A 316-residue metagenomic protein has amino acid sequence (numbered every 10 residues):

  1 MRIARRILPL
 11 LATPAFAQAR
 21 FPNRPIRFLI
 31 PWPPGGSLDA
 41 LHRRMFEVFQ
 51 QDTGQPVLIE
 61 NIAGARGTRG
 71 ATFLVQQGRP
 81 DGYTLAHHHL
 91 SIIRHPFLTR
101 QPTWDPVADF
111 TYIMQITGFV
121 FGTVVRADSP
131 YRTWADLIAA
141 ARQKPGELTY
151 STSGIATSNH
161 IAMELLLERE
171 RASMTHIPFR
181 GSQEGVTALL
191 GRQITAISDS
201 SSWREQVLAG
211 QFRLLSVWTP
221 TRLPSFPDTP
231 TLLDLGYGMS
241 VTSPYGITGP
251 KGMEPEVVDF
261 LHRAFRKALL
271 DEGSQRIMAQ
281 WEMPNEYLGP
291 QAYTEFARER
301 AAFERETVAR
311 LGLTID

Functional and structural regions predicted by a protein language model:
M1-L11: N-terminal secretory signal peptides and thylakoid transit peptides that target proteins across membranes
Q18-D109, E147, I155, R171-S201 (+3 more regions): N-terminal (or domain-start) structured segment
N23-P25, E168-A172, P255-D316: An extracytoplasmic/periplasmic, membrane-proximal ligand-sensing/linker region
S37-L41, M45, R66, G70 (+9 more regions): Stable alpha-helical elements in mature extracytoplasmic
Q76-Y83, F97-E184, L232, T242-I277: Hinge/capping helix and adjacent helix->loop/strand transition within the periplasmic-binding protein
L90-I92, G118, D128, S201-S202 (+1 more regions): Solvent-exposed coil/turn segments that connect beta secondary-structure elements in extracytoplasmic/periplasmic
D105-Q115, S151, S173-I177, R204-S240 (+1 more regions): Short beta-strand->loop
